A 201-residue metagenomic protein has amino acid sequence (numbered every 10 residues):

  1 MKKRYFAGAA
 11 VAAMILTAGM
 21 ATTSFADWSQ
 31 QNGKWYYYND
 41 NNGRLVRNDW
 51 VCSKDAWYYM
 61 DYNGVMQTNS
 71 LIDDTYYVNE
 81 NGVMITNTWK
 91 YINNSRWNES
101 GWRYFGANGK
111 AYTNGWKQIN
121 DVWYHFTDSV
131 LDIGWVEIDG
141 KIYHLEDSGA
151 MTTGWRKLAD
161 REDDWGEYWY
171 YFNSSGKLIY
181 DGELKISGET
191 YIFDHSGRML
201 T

Functional and structural regions predicted by a protein language model:
K2-T201: Extracellular adhesion/carbohydrate-binding repeat motifs centered on closely spaced tryptophans
